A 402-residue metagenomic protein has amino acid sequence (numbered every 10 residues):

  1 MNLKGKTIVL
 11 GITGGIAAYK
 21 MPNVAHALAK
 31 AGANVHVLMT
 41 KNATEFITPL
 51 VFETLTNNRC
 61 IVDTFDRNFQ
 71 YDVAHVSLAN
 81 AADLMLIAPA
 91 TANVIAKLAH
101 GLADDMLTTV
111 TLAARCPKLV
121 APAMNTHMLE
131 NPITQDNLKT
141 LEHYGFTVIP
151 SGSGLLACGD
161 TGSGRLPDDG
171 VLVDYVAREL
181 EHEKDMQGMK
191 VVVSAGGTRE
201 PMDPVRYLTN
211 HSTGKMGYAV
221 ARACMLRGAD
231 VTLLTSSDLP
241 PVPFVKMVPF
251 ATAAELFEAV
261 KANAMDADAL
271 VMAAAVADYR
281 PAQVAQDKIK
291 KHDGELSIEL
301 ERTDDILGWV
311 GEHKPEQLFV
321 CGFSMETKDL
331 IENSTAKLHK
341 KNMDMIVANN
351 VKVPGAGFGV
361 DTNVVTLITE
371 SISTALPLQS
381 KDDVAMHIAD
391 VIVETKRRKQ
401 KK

Functional and structural regions predicted by a protein language model:
M1-L119, N125-K402: A cross-family phosphate/adenosyl-ligand binding-site feature
